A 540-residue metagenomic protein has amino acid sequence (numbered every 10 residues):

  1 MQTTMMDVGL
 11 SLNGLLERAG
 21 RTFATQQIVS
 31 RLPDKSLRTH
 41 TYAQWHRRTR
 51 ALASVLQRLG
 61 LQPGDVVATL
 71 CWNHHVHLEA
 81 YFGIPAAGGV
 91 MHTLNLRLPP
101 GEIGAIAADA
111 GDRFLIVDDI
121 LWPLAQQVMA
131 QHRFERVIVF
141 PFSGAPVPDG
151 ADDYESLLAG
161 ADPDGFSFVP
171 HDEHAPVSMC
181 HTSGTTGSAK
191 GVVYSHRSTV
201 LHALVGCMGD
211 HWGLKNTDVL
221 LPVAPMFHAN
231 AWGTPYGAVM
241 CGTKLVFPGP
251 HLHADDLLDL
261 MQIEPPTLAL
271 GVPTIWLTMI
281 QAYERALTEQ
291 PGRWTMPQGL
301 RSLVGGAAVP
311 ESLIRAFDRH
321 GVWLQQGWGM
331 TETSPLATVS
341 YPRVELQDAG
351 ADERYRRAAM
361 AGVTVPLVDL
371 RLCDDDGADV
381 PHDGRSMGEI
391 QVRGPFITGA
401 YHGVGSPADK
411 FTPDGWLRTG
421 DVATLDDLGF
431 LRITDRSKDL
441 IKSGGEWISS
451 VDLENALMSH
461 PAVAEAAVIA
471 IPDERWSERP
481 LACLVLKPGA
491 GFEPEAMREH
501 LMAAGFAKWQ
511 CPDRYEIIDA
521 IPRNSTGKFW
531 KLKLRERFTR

Functional and structural regions predicted by a protein language model:
G9, A24-Q26, A159-H181, S188 (+1 more regions): Conserved pre-ATP/AMP-binding loop-to-beta segment of ANL
L15, R58-L59, A86-A159, P488-A490: Structural core segment of the AMP-binding/adenylate-forming
I28-H74, L78-F82, P99-G104, E155-S156: Conserved AMP-binding/adenylate-forming core of the ANL superfamily
T39-A43, V177-L204, W530: Conserved AMP-binding A3 loop
L98, G104, L115-D119, G394 (+6 more regions): AMP-binding/adenylate-forming catalytic core of the ANL superfamily
V200-V219, A229-L268, A282-Q290: Conserved AMP-binding/adenylation subdomain of ANL enzymes
M240, P266-G271, I280-Y355, D369 (+2 more regions): Gly/Ser/Thr-rich phosphate-binding loop
V363-Q391, D427-L428, A490-P494, W530: Conserved beta-loop-beta connector loops within the AMP-binding
